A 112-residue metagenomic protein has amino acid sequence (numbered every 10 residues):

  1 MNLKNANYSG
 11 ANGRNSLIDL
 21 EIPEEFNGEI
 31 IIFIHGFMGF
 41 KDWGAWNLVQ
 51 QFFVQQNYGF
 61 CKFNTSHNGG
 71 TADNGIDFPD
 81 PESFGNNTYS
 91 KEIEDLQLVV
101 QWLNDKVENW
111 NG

Functional and structural regions predicted by a protein language model:
M1-F26: N-terminal cap/lid segment of alpha/beta-hydrolase-fold proteins
Y8, W43-W46, F60, W102 (+1 more regions): A residue-identity detector for tryptophan
I22, A45, E92-D95: General structural feature for long, well-ordered alpha-helical segments within catalytic domains of soluble enzymes
E24-G70, N74, F78: Short, surface-exposed "cap/lid" segments of acyl-processing enzymes
I30, N111-G112: Residue-level recognition of the N-termini of beta-strands and the immediately preceding loop/turn
E82-N111: Alpha/beta-hydrolase active-site loop
